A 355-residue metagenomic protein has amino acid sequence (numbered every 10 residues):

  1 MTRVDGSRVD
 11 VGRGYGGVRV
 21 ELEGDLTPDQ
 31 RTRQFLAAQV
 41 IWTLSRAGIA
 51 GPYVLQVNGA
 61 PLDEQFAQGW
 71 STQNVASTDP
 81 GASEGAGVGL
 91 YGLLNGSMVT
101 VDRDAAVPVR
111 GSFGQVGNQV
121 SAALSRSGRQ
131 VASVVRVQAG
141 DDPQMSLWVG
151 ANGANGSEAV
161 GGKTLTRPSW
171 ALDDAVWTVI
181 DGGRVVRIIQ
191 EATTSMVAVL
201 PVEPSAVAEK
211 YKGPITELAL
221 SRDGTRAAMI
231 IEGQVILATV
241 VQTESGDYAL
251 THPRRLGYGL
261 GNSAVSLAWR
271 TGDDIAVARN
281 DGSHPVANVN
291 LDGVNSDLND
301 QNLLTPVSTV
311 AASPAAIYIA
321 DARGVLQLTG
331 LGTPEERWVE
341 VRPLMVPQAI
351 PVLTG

Functional and structural regions predicted by a protein language model:
M1-G355: Bimodal "functional hotspot" detector
